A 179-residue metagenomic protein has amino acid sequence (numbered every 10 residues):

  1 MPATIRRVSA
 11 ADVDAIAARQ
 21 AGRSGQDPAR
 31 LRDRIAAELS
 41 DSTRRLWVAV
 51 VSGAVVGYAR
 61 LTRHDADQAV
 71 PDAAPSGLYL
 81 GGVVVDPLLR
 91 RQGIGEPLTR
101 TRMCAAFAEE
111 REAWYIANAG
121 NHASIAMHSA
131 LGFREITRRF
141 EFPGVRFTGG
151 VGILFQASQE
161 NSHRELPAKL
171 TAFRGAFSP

Functional and structural regions predicted by a protein language model:
P2-I16: A short beta-loop-alpha structural element at the N-terminal edge of CoA-dependent acyl/N-acetyltransferase catalytic
R23-V51, Y58-R60, A66: Active-site rim helix/loop that mediates acceptor-substrate recognition in acyltransferases
V50, A54, Y58-G82, F142-G150: Conserved acyl-donor/pantetheine-binding loop and adjacent beta-alpha core of acyl/acetyltransferases and related
L80-R90, A117-N118: A short, internal acetyl-CoA/4′-phosphopantetheine-binding micro-motif in the GNAT/acyltransferase core
V85, R91-C104, A126, A130: Conserved acetyl-CoA-binding loop-helix of GNAT-fold acetyltransferases
A106-N118: Conserved GNAT acetyl-CoA-binding A-motif
I116-A117, S129-V151: Conserved catalytic-core motifs of GNAT/GCN5-like acyltransferases
E141-P179: C-terminal "cap" of GNAT-fold acetyltransferases
